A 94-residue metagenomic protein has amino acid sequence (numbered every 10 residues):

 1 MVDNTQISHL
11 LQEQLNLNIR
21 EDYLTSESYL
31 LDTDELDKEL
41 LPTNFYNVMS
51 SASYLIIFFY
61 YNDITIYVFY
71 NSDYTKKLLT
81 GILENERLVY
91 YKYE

Functional and structural regions predicted by a protein language model:
M1-L36: N-terminal trafficking/processing presequences and adjacent post-cleavage segments of proteins routed to secretion
V2, V89-E94: Short acidic DE-rich linear segments
T25-V89: Acidic, low-complexity, intrinsically disordered interaction modules
